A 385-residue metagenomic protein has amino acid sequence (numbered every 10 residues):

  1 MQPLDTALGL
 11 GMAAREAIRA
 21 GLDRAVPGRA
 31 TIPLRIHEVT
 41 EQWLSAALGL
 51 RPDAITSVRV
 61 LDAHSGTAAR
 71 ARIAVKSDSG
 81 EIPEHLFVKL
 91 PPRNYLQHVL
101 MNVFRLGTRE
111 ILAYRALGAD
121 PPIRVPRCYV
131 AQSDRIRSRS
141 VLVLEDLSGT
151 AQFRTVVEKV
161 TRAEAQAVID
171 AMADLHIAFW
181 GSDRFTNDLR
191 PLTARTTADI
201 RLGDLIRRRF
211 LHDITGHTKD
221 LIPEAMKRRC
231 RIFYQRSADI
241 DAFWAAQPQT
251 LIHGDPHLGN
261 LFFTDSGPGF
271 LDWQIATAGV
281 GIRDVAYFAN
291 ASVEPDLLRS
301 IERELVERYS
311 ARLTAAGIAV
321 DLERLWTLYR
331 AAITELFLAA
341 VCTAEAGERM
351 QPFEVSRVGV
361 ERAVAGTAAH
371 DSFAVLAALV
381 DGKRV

Functional and structural regions predicted by a protein language model:
M1-R139, T264-P268, V380-V385: Conserved NTP-binding catalytic cores of kinases and kinase-like/nucleotidyltransferase enzymes across multiple kinase
L4-D5, L336-V385: ATP/Mg2+ or Mg2+-diphosphate-binding catalytic cores that bind nucleotide phosphates or diphosphates via glycine-rich
G21-A25, R35, S140, I177 (+1 more regions): Active-site catalytic-loop/activation-segment of kinase and kinase-like phosphoryl-transfer enzymes
D62-G80, F87, Y234-G281: Active-site acidic catalytic loop and adjacent metal/ATP-binding pocket of ATP-dependent phosphoryl transfer enzymes
P91-Y95, L144-K159, I177-W180, F288 (+1 more regions): A glycine-centered beta->alpha junction motif in the catalytic cores of kinase/phosphotransferase enzymes
L112, I275, G281-G317, I333-G359: Active-site activation/catalytic loop segments of kinase-like enzymes and analogous catalytic loops in related
A131-A167: Conserved structural core of kinase catalytic domains
F153-L189: Conserved kinase catalytic-core helix
